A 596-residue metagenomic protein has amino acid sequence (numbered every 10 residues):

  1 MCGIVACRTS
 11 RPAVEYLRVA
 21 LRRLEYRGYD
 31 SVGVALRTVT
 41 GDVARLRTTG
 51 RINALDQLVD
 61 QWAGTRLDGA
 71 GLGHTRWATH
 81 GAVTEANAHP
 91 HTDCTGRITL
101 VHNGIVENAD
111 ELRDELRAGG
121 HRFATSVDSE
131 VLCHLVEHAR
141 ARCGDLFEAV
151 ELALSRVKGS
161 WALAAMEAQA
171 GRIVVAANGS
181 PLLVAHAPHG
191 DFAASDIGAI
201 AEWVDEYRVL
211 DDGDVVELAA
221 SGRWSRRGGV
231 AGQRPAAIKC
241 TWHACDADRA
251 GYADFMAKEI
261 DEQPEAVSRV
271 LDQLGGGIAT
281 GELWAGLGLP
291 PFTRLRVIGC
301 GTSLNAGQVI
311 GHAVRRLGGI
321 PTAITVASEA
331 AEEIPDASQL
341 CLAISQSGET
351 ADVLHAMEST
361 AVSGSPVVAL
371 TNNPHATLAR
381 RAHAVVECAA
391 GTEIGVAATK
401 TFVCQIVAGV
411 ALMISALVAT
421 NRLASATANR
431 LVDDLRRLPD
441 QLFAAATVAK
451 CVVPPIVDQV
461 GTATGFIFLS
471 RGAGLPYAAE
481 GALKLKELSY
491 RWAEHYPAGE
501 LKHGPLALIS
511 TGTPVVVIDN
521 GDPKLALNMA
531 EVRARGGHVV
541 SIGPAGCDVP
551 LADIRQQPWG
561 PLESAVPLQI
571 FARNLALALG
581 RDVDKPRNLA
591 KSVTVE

Functional and structural regions predicted by a protein language model:
M1-R249, A253, E262-D272, G277-P291 (+3 more regions): Conserved short alpha-helical segments that host acidic/polar catalytic motifs at enzyme active sites
Q169, S180, A187, A199 (+3 more regions): A SIS-like phosphosugar-recognition module
